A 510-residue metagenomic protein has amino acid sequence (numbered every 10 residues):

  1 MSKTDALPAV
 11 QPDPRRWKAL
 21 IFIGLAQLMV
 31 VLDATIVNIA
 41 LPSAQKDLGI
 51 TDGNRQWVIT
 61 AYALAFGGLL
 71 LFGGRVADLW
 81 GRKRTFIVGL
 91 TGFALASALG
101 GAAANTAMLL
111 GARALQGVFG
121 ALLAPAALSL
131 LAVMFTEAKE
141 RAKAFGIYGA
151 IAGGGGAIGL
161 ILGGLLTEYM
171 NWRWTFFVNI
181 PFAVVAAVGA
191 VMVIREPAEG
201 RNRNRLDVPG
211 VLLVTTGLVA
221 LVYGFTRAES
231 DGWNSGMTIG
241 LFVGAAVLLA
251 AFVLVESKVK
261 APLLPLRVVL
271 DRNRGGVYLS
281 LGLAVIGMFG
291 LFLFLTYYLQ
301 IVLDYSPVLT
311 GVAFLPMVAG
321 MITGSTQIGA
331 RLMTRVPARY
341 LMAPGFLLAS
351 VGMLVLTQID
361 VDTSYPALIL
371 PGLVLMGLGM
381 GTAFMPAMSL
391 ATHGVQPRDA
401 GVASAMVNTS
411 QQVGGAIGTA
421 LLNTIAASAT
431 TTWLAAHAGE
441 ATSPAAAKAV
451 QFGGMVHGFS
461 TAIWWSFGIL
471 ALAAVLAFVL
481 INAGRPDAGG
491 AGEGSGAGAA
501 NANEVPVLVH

Functional and structural regions predicted by a protein language model:
M1-L25, L254, L378, S389 (+2 more regions): Transmembrane-helix exit segments and adjacent C-terminal regions of multi-pass membrane proteins
S2-M192, Q327, V336, T357: Transmembrane-helix bundle of Major Facilitator Superfamily
V10, A187-T215, S257-R272, T334 (+2 more regions): Flexible interhelical linker loops that connect adjacent transmembrane helices in multi-pass membrane transporters
W17-A65, N171, P209, Y223 (+3 more regions): Transmembrane core module of solute transporters
A44-Q45, V76-A77, L162-M170, F225 (+4 more regions): Interfacial helix-cap and linker-helix signal at transmembrane-aqueous boundaries of multi-pass secondary transporters
W80-L90, A103-G111, L123-A127, M134-G146 (+2 more regions): C-terminal module of multi-pass small-molecule transporters
L128, I180-E199, T215-R227, G244-V259 (+1 more regions): C-terminal membrane-cytosol helix-exit motif in multi-pass small-molecule transporters
E168-I180, T226-T238, S306, S428-G468: A membrane-interface helix-boundary motif in multi-pass transporters
